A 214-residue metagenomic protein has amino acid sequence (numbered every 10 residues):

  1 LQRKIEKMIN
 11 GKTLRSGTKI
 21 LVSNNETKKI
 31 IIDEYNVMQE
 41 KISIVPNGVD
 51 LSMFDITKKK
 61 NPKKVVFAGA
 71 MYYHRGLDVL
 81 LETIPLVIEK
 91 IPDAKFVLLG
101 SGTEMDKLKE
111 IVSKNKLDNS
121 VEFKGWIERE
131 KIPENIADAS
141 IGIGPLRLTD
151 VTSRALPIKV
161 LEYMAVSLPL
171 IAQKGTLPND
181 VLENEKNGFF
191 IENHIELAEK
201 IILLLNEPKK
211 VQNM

Functional and structural regions predicted by a protein language model:
Q2-I20: Membrane-proximal helix-turn-helix segments that form the acceptor-binding/catalytic region of lipid-linked
R15, D106, E128-A139, A165 (+1 more regions): Short acidic alpha-helix that forms the nucleotide-activated donor recognition element in Leloir-type transferases
T18, S120, I136-R154, L168-P169: Acidic donor-binding loop of glycosyltransferase active sites
L21, K58-P85, V97: Conserved donor-binding/catalytic core segment of Leloir-type glycosyltransferases
E26, G48: Carbohydrate-associated surface elements
D106-P133: Nucleotide-activated donor-binding/catalytic signature segment of Leloir-type glycosyltransferases, i.e., the conserved
R154, K174-E185, F189-F190: Short acidic/histidine- and often glycine-rich active-site loop of Leloir-type glycosyltransferases that engages
E183-I195, L203-K209: Conserved acidic donor-binding segment of nucleotide-sugar-dependent glycosyltransferases
